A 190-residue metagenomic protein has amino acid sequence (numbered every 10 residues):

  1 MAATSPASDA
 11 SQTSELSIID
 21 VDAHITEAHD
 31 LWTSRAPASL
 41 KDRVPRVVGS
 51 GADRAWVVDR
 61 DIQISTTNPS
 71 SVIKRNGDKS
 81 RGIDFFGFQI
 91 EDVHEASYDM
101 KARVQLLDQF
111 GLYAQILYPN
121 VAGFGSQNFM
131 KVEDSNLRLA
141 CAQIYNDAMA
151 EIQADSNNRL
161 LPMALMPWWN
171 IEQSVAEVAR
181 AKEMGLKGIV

Functional and structural regions predicted by a protein language model:
M1-V190: Helix-coil boundary/capping segments in enzymes
